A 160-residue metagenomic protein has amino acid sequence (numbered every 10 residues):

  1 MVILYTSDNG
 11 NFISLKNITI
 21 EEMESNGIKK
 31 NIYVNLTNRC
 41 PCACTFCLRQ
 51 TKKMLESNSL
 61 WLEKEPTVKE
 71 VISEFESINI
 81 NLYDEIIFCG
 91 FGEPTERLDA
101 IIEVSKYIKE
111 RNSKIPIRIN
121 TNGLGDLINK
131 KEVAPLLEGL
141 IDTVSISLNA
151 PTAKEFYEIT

Functional and structural regions predicted by a protein language model:
M1-T37, T45-E63, I80: N-terminal [4Fe-4S]-dependent radical SAM core
I32-V34, D84-I86, I117-I119, V144-I146: Hydrophobic faces of well-ordered beta-strands that scaffold small-molecule active sites in alpha/beta enzyme cores
P41: Helical H-box/DHp helix segment flanking the catalytic phospho-acceptor histidine in two-component systems
C44, E93, I119, I146 (+1 more regions): Conserved, mostly hydrophobic/aromatic
S57-S73, T95-G139, L148-P151: Canonical radical SAM enzyme core domain
V68-F91: Short Fe-S-cluster ligation motifs
I80-D84, S113-I115, L140-D142: Short, well-ordered coil/turn segments that N-cap beta-strands
T152-T160: A glycine- and Lys/Arg-enriched "phosphate-lid" helix/loop adjacent to the NTP-binding pocket of small-molecule kinases
